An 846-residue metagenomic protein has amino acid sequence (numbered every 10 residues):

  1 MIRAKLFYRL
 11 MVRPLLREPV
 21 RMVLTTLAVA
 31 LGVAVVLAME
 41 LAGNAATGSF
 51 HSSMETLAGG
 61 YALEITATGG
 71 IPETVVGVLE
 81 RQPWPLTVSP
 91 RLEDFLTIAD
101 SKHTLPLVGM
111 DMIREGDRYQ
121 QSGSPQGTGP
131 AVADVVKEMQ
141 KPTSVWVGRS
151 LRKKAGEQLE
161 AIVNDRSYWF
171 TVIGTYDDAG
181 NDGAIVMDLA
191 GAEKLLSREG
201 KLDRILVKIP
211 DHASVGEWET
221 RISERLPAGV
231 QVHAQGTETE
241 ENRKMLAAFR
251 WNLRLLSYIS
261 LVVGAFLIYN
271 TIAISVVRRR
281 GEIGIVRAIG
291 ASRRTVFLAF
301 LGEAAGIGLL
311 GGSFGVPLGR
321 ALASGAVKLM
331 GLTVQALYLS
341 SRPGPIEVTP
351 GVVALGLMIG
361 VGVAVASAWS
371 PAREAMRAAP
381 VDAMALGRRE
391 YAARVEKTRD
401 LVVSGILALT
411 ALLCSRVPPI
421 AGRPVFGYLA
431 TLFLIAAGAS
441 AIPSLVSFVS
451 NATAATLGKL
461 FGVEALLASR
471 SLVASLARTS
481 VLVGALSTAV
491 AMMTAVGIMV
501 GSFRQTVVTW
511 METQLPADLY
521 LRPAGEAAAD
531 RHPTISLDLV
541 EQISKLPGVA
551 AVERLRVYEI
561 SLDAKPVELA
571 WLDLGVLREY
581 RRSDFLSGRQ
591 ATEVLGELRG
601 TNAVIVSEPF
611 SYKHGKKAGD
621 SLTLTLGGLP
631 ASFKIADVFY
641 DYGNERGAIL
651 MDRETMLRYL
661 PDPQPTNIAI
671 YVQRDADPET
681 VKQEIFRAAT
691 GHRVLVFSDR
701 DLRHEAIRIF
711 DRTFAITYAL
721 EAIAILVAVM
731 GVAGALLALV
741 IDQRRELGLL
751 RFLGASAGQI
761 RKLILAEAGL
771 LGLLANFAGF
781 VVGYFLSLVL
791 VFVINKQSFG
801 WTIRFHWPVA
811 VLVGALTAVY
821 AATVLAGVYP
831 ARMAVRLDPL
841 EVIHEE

Functional and structural regions predicted by a protein language model:
M1-K5, V12-L24, R221, A248-W251 (+6 more regions): Alpha-helical transmembrane segments, especially those used as permease/efflux helices and single-pass anchors
P19-N44, A247-G281, A305-L318, M358-A366 (+7 more regions): Hydrophobic alpha-helical transmembrane segments of multi-pass inner-membrane transport and secretion
M22, L31-G60, R250, L322-T333 (+5 more regions): Alpha-helical transmembrane segments
M22-P106, M112, V132-M139, A155 (+5 more regions): Hydrophobic, regular-secondary-structure patches
S49-S53, E224-V262, V277, V425-A430 (+5 more regions): Peri-transmembrane interface segments
P106-R152, A529, L537-A618, S632: Short beta-strand boundary microenvironments
Y269-I272, G306-Y338, G351-R377, I406-P419 (+4 more regions): Small-residue-rich transmembrane alpha-helices
